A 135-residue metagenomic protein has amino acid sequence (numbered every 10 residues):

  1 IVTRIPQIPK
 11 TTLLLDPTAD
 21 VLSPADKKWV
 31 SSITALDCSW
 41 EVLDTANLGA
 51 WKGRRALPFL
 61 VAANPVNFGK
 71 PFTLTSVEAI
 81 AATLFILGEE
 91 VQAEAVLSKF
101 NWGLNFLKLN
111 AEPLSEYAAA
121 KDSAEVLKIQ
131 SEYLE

Functional and structural regions predicted by a protein language model:
I1-T75, A79, I86-S115: Active-site cofactor/cluster-binding pocket
E112-E135: Long, charged alpha-helical interface segments
